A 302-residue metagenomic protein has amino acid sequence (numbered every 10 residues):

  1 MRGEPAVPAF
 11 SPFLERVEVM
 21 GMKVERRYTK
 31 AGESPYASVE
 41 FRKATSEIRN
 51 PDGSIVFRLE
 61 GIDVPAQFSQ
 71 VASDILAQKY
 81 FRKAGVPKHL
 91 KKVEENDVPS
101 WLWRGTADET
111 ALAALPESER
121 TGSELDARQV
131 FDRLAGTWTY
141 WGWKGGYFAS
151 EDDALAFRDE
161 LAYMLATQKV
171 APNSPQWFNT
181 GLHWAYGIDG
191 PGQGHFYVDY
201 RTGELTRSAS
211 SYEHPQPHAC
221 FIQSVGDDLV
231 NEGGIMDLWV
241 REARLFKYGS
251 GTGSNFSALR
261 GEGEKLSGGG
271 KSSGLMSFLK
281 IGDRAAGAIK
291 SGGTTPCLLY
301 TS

Functional and structural regions predicted by a protein language model:
P5: Cationic, low-complexity basic patches in intrinsically disordered or flexible, solvent-exposed regions
A9-S302: Extended catalytic cores of very large enzyme megasubunits
